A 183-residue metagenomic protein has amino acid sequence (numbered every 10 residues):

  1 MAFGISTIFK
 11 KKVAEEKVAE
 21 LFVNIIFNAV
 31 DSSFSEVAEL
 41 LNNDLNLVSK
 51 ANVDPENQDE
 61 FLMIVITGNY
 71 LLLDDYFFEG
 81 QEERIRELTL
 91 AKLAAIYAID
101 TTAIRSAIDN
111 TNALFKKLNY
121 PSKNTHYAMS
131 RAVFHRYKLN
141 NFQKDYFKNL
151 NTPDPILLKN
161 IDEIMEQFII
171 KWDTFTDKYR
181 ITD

Functional and structural regions predicted by a protein language model:
M1-A29, S33, D183: Hydrophobic membrane-targeting and insertion signals
K10-F22, S49-N57, N160: Non-transmembrane, amphipathic alpha-helical segments
S32-E82: N-terminal interaction modules that seed assembly of large macromolecular complexes
L62, R86, R105-I108: Short, well-structured alpha-helical segments
T67-E79, A91-T102, L114-K117: Amphipathic alpha-helical interaction surfaces
G80-K92, T152: Amphipathic alpha-helical scaffolding segments
A95-D183: Helix-driven interaction modules
